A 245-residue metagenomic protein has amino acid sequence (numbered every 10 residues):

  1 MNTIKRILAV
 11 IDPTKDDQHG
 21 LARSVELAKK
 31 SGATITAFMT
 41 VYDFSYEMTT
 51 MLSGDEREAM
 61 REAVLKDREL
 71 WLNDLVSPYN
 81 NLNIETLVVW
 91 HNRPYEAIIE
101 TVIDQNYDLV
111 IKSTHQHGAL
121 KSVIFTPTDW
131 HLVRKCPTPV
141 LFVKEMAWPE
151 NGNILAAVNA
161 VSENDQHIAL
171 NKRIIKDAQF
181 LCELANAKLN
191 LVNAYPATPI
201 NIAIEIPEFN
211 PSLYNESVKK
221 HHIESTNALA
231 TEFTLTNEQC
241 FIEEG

Functional and structural regions predicted by a protein language model:
M1-T3, R23, V76-V110, H117 (+1 more regions): Structural beta-alpha unit
N2-D55, N153-E208, E216, T231-E232 (+1 more regions): Small/aliphatic-rich secondary-structure junction motif
T3-K5, I99-E150: Gly/Ser-rich helix-loop-strand patches that form or flank binding pockets for ribonucleotide-derived cofactors
D17, L65, H91-N92, S122 (+3 more regions): A conditional alpha-helix N-cap/helix-loop micro-motif detector
F38-T40, L87-H91, V143, V192-A194 (+1 more regions): Conserved beta-strand termini and adjacent loop/short-helix elements that scaffold enzyme active sites in alpha/beta
D55-L70, N210-H221: A short acidic, glycine-rich active-site loop that binds or catalyzes chemistry on phosphate/adenosine moieties
P94-I98, T128, S225: Short acidic active-site motifs
